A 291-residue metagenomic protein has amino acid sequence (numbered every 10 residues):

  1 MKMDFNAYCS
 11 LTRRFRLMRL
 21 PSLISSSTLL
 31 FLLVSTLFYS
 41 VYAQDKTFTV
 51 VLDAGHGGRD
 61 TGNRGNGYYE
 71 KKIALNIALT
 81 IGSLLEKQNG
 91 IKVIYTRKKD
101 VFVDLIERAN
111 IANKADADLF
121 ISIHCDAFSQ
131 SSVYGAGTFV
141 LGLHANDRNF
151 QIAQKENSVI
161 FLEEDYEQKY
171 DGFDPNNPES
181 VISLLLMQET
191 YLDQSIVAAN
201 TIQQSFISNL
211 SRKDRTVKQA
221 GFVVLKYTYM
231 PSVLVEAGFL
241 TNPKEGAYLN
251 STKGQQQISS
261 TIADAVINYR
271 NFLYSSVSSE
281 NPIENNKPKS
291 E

Functional and structural regions predicted by a protein language model:
M1-S22: N-terminal secretory signal peptides that target proteins for export/translocation
I24, K99-V101, F222-V223, Y229-M230 (+1 more regions): Short, internal active-site loops enriched in acidic
S25-L37: Bacterial N-terminal signal peptides
L37, K87-N89, S132, S208-S211: Short, structurally constrained coil/turn elements that cap an alpha-helix or connect an alpha-helix to the following
F38-A43: Sec/Tat signal peptide C-region and signal peptidase I cleavage site
Q44-F173, Q188-N200, Q256, S279-E291: Catalytic-core regions of hydrolytic enzymes
V51, G62, D126, S180-P282: Active-site-adjacent mobile loop/cap segments within catalytic or ligand-binding domains
Y170-P178, L234: Flexible hinge/switch segments at interdomain interfaces of large molecular machines
